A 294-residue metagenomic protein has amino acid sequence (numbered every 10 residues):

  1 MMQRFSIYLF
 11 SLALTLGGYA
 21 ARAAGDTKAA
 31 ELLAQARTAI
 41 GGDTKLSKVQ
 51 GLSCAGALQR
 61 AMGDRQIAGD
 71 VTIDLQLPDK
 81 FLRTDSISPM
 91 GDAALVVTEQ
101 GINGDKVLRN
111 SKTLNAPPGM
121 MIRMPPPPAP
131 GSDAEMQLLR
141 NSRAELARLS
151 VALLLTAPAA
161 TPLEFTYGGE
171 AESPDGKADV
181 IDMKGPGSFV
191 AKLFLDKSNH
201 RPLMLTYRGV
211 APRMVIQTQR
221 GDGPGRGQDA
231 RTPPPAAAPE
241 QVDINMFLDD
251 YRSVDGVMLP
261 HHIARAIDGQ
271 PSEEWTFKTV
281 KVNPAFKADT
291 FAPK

Functional and structural regions predicted by a protein language model:
M1-L9: Bacterial N-terminal signal peptides that target proteins for export
Y8-G17: Bacterial N-terminal signal peptides
Y19-A24: Sec/Tat signal peptide C-region and signal peptidase I cleavage site
D26-A30: Soluble non-cytosolic domains of exported or imported proteins
E31, T38-P118, E164-E172, G185: N-terminal mature ectodomain segment of secretory-pathway/periplasmic proteins
K106-S150: Acidic/charged, solvent-exposed loop-and-adjacent secondary-structure segments enriched in E/D, K/R, S/T, and G/P
N141-D182, L203: Short, conserved active-site entrance elements at the starts or edges of catalytic domains
E172-P293: Gly/Pro-enriched, hydrophobic low-complexity segments that function as extracytoplasmic propeptides/linkers
